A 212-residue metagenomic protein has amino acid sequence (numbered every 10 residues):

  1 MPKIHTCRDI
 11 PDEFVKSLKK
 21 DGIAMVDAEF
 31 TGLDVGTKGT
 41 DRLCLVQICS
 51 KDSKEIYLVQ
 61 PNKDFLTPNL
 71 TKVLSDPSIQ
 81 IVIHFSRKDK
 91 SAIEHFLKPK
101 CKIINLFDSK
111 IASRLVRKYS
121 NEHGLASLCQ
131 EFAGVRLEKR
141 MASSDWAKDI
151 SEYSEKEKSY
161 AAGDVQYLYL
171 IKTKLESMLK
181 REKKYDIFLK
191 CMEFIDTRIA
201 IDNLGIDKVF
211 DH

Functional and structural regions predicted by a protein language model:
M1-S127: Conserved RNase H-like, two-metal-ion catalytic cores of nucleic-acid enzymes
S17, V73, F96, L128-F132 (+3 more regions): Residues that form generic nucleotide/phosphate-binding pockets
I23, I79, A133-V135, K184: Short aromatic/hydrophobic-glycine micro-motifs
K51, G134, T173: Residue-level marker of positions within ordered structural domains that often coincide with functionally constrained
P99-L106, V135-S143: Short, flexible active-site-proximal loops enriched in glycine and acidic residues
L115-R117, N121, L125-E138, K156 (+1 more regions): Glycine- and acidic-residue-rich phosphate-binding/metal-coordinating active-site segment common to enzymes that handle
L137-D202: Acidic, Mg2+-coordinating catalytic module of metal-dependent nucleases/exonucleases that use a two-metal-ion mechanism
I199-H212: Acidic, Ser/Thr-rich low-complexity intrinsically disordered segments
